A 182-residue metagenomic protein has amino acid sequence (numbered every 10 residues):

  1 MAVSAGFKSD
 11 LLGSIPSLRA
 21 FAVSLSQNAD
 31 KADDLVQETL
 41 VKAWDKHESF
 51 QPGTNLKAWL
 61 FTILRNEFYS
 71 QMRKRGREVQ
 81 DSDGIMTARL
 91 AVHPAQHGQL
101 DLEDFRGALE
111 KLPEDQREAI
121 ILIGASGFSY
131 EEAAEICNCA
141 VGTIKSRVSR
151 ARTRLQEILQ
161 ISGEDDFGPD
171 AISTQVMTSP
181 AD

Functional and structural regions predicted by a protein language model:
M1-A20, D30-D33: A short, charge-rich alpha-helical start-of-domain segment used by transcription regulators
A5-G6, E135-I136, T153-D182: C-terminal edge and immediately downstream basic/flexible tail or linker adjoining helix-turn-helix-like DNA-binding
P16, E48-T62, V141: Short, aromatic/basic-enriched loop-to-helix "N-cap" motif that marks the start of an alpha-helix at regulatory
D34-V41, T54-N66: Structural recognition of an alpha-helix C-terminal capping motif at a helix-to-coil junction
E38-N55, K74-G76: Sigma70-family region 2
Q51, T62-D83, G98, R150: Arg/Lys-rich amphipathic alpha helix in sigma70-family domain 2
S70, E78-L102, R106, S129 (+1 more regions): Internal acidic/polar
E110-E114, E118, S126-T143, E157: Helix-turn-helix DNA-binding module
